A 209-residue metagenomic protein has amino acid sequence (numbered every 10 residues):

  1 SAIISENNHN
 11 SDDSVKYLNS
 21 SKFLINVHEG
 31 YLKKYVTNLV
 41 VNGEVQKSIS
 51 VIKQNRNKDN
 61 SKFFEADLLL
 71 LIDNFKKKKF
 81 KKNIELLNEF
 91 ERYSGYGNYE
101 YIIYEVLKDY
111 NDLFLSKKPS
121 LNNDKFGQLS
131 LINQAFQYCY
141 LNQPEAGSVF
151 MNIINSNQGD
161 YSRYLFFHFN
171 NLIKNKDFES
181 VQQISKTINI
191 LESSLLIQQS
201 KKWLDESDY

Functional and structural regions predicted by a protein language model:
S1, I25-L32, D59-L68, S94-L107 (+6 more regions): Generic helix N-cap/helix-start motif at coil->alpha-helix transitions
S1-Y35, V41, I49: N-terminal leader/linker segments that initiate helical-solenoid repeat arrays
I3-E6, K78, Q137-C139, F166-F167 (+1 more regions): Long, low-complexity, polar and repeat-rich extracellular regions of very large Gram-negative surface proteins
I4, T37-N38, D73-N74, L107 (+3 more regions): Residue-level signature for tetratricopeptide repeat
N7, V41, I72, K76-K77 (+3 more regions): Alpha-helix C-terminal capping/termination sites
D13-S20, V45-D59, F80-S94, L115-L129 (+2 more regions): Alpha-helical repeat scaffolds
E29-D73: Mid-chain, structured segments of secreted extracytoplasmic proteins
E65-A66, D73, K78-E85, N111: Alpha-helical transmembrane segments and their helix-helix packing motifs
